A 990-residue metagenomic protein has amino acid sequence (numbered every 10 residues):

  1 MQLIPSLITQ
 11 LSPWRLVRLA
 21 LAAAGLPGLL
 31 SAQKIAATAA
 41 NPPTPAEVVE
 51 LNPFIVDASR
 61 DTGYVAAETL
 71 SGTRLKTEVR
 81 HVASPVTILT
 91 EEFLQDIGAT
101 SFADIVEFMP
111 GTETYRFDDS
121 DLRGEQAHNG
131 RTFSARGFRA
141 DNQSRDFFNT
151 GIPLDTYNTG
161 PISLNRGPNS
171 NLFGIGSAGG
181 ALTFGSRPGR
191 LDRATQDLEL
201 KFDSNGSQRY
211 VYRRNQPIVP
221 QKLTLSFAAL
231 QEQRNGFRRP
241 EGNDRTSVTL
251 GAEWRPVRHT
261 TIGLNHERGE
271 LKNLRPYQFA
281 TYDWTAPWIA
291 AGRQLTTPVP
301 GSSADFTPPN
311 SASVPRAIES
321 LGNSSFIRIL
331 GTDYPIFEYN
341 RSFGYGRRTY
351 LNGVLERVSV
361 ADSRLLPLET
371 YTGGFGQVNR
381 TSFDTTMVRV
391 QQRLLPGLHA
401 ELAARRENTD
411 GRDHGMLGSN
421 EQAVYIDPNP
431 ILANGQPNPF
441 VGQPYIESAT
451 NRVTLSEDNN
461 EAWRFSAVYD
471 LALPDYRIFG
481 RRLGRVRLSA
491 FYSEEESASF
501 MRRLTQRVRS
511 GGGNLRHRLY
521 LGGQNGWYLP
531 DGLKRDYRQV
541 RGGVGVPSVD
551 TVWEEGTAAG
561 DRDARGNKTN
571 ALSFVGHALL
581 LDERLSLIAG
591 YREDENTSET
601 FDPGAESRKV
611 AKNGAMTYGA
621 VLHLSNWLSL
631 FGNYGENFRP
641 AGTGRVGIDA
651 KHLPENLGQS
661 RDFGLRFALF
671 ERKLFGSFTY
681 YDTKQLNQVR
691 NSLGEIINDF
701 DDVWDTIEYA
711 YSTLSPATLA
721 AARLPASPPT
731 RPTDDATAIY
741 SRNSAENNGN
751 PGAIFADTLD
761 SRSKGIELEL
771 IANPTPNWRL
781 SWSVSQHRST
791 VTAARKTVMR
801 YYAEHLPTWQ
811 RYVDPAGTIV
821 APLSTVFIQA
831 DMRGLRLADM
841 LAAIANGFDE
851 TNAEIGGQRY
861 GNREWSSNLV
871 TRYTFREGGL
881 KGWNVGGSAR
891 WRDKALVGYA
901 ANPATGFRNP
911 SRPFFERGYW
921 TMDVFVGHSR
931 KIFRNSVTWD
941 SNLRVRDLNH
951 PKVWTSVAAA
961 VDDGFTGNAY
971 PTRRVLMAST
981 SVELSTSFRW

Functional and structural regions predicted by a protein language model:
Q2-G111: N-terminal Sec signal peptide and the immediately downstream disordered periplasmic leader that contains the TonB box
A66-V79, A83-T87, I97-P153, G160: Extracytoplasmic beta-strand/coil segments of soluble accessory domains associated with Gram-negative outer-membrane
F138, N149, T246, S313-Y339 (+14 more regions): Outer-membrane beta-barrel transmembrane strands
N158-G160, N171-V248, P256-T260, D384 (+3 more regions): Outer-membrane beta-barrel translocator/receptor signature
K272, A280, E494-M501, R518-V544 (+5 more regions): Surface-exposed extracellular loop regions of Gram-negative outer-membrane beta-barrel proteins, predominantly
A290-E369, I426-N451, F500-R565, E695-A756 (+5 more regions): Flexible glycine-rich, low-complexity coil/linker segments exposed to the extracellular/periplasmic environment
P640-G644, I819, F827-I828, R859-R934 (+2 more regions): C-terminal beta-barrel architecture of Gram-negative outer-membrane proteins
K684-N687, R788-S789, S888-N902, H928-W990: C-terminal beta-signal and adjacent terminal beta-strands/loops of Gram-negative outer-membrane beta-barrel proteins
